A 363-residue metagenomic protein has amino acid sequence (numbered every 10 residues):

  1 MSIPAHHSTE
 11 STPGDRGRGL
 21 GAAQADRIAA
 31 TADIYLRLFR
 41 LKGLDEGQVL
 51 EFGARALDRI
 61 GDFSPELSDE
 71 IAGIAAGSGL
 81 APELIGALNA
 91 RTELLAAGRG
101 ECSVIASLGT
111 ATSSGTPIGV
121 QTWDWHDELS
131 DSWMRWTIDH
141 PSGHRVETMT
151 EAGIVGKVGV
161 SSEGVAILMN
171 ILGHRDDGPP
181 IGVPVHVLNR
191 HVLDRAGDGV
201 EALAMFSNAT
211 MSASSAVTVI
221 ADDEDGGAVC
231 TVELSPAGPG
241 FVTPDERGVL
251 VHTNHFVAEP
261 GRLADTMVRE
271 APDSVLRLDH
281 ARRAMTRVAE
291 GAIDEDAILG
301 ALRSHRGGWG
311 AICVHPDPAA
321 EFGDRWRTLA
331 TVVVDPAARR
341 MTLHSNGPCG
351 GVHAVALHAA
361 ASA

Functional and structural regions predicted by a protein language model:
M1-E101, D194-S215, D222-V229, P236-A237 (+1 more regions): C-terminus-biased signal that marks the final domain/tail of proteins
P4-S11, R27-A30, I34, L38-K42 (+2 more regions): A contiguous strand-loop segment
Q48, T148, V155, D176 (+5 more regions): Short, flexible coil/linker segments at or flanking structured domains
S107, G159, V219, V333-V334: Hydrophobic beta-strand positions
P117, E147, V165, V217 (+3 more regions): A broad, low-specificity signal marking well-ordered, structured residues that form hydrophobic/aromatic
Q121-W123, T150-E151, M169-G173, F206 (+3 more regions): Short, structured patches in soluble enzyme cores that scaffold and shape functional sites
H126, T137-P141, A166-L168, H186-N189 (+4 more regions): Short, low-complexity, polar/charged sequence segments that are solvent-exposed and flexible
A166-I167, I171, D176-D177, V183 (+2 more regions): Long alpha-helical, hydrophobic tracts
